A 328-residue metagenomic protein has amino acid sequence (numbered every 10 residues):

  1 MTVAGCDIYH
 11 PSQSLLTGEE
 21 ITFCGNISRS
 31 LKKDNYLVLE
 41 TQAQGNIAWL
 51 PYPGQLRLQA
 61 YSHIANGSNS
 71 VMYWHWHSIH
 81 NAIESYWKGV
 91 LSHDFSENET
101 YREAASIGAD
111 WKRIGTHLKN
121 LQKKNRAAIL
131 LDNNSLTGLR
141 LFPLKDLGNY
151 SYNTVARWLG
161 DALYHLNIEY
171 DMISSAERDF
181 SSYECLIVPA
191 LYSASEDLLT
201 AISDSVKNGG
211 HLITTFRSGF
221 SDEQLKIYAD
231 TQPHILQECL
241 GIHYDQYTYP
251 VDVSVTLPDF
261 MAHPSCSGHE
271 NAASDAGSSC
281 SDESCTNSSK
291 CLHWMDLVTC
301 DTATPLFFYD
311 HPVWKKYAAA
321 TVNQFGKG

Functional and structural regions predicted by a protein language model:
T2-G328: Carbohydrate-binding surfaces of carbohydrate-active enzymes
